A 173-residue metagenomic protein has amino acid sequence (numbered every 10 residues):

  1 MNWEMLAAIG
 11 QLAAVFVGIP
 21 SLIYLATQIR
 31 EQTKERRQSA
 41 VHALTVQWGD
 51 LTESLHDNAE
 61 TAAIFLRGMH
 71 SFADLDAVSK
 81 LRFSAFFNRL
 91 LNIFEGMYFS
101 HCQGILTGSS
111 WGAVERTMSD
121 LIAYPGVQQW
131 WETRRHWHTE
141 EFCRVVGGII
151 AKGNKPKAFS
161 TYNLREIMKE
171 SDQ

Functional and structural regions predicted by a protein language model:
M1-E35, S39: Membrane-embedded hydrophobic alpha-helical segments
M5-A8, E31-Q173: Amphipathic alpha-helical "stem/stalk" segments
